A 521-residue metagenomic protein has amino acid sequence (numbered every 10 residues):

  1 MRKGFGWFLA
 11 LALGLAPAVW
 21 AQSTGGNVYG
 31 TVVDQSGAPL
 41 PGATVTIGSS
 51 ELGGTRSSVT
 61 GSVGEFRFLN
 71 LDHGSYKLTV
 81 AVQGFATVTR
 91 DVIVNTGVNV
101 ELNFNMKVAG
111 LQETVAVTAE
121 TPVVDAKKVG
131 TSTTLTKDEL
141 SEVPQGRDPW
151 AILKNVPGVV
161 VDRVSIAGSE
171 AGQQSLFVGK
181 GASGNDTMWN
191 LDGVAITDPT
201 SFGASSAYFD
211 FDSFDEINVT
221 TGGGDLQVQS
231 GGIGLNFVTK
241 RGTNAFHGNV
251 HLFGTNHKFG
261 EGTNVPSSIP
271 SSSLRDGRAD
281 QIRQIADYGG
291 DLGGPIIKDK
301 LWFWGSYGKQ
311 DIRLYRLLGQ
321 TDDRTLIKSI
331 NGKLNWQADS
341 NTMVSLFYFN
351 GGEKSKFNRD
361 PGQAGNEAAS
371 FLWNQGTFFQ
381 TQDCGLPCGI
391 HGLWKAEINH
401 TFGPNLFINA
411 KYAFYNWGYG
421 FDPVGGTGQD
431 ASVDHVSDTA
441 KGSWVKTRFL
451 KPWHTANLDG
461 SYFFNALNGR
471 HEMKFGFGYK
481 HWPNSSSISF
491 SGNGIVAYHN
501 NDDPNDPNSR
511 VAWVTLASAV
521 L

Functional and structural regions predicted by a protein language model:
R2-E139: Periplasm-facing N-terminal accessory domains of Gram-negative outer-membrane beta-barrel systems
F66, F177, I233-L235, G290 (+3 more regions): Membrane-embedded beta-strands of outer-membrane beta-barrel proteins, especially the hydrophobic/small aromatic
F66, T221, T239, G294-I296 (+3 more regions): Residue-level signature of outer-membrane beta-barrel architecture
F85-A86, R90-K107, L111-T243, N256 (+4 more regions): Periplasmic N-terminal accessory/gating domains of Gram-negative outer-membrane beta-barrel systems
E120, T220-G222, H251-T255, S306-Q310 (+3 more regions): Outer-membrane beta-barrel pore domains and translocons
V161, L226-Q229, G242-H247, I297-L301 (+3 more regions): Short loop/turn motifs that connect adjacent beta-strands in outer-membrane beta-barrel proteins
H247, A279-F357, G385-A410: Transmembrane beta-barrel wall of Gram-negative outer-membrane proteins
L326, S340-L521: Replace "related TpsB outer-membrane translocases also match" with "some related outer-membrane beta-barrels such as
